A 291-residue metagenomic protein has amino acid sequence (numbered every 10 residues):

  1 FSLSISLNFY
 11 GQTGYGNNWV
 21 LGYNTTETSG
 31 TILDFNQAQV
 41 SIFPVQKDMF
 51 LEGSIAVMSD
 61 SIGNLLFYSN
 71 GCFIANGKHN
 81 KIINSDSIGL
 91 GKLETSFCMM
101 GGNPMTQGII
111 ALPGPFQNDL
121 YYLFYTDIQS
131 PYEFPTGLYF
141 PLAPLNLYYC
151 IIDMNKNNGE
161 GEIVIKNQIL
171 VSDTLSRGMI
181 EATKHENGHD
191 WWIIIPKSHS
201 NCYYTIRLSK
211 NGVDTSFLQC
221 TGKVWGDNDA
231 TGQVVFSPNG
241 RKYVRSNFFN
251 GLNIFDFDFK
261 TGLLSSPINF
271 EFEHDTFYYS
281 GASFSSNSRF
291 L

Functional and structural regions predicted by a protein language model:
F1-N17, T276-S280: Bacterial Sec-dependent N-terminal signal peptides
Q12-T13, F50-N64, C98-D119, I128-S130 (+3 more regions): Structural signature of eukaryotic scaffold interfaces centered on beta-propeller domains
T13-M105, L112-F116, Y125-I163: Beta-propeller domains
V20, L66-F67, Y122-F124, W192-I194 (+2 more regions): Structural core positions within WD40/WD-like beta-propeller blades
S41-K47, D86-M100, I165-S172, T215-W225 (+1 more regions): A short beta-strand motif characteristic of beta-propeller blades
L112-P115, M154-G159, K184-E186, N211-G212 (+1 more regions): Surface-exposed acidic, glycine-flexible loop patches that form ligand/cofactor-binding and adhesion interfaces
S130-W192, P196-K197, Q219-W225: Asp-box/WD-like beta-propeller blade repeats and closely related beta-sheet repeat scaffolds
N187-L291: Beta-propeller domains
